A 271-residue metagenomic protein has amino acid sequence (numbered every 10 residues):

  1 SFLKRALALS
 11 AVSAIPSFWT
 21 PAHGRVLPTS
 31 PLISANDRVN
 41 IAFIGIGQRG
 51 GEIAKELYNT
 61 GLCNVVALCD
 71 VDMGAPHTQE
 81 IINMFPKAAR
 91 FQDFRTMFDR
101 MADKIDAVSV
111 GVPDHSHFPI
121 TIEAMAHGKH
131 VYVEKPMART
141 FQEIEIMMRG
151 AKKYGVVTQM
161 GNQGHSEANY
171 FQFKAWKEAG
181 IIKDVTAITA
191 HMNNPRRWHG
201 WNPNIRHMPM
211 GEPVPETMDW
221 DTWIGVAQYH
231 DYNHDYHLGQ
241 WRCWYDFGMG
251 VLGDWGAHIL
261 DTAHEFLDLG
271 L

Functional and structural regions predicted by a protein language model:
S1-H130, Q142-V157: N-terminal glycine-/serine-/threonine-rich beta1-alpha1-beta2 phosphate-ribose binding loop of Rossmann-like
G51, F118, I122, E145 (+3 more regions): A structural signal for well-ordered alpha-helical segments within the folded catalytic domains of diverse enzymes
N59-L62, A102, A179-I182, T217 (+1 more regions): Alpha-helix termination/capping residues and helix-transition junctions
T60, Q92, H165-S166, D231: Redox-cofactor-proximal catalytic regions of oxidoreductases
V110, P136, G161-N162, L252: Glycine- and other small-residue-rich loops at beta-strand/loop junctions that grip anionic moieties
V110, V133, A190: Redox-cofactor binding/interface segments in oxidoreductases and associated redox assembly factors
H130, A138-T222: A contiguous active-site-proximal alpha/beta segment in oxidoreductase catalytic domains
P213, T217, D221-L271: Rossmann-like dinucleotide-binding domain that binds NAD(P)(H)
